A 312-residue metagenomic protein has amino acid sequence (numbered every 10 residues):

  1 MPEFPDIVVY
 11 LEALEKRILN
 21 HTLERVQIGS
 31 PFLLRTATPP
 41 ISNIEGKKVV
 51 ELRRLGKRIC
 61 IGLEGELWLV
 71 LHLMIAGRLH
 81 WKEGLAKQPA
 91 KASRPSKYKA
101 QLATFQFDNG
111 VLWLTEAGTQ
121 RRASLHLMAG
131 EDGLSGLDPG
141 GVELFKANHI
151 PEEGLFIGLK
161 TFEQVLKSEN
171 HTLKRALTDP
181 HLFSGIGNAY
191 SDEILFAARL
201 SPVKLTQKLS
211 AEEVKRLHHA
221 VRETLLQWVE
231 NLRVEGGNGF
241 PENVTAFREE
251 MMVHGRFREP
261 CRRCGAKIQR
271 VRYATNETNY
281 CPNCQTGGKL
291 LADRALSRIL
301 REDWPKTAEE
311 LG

Functional and structural regions predicted by a protein language model:
M1-G136, T286-L291, S297-G312: Acidic, proline/glycine-enriched N-terminal capping motif
T22-P40, R53, L79, T161-G312: Basic, nucleic-acid-binding surfaces and adjacent catalytic neighborhoods in DNA/RNA-processing proteins
L69-L200, L205-K208, E212, L217: Phosphate/anion-contacting hairpin/loop surfaces
